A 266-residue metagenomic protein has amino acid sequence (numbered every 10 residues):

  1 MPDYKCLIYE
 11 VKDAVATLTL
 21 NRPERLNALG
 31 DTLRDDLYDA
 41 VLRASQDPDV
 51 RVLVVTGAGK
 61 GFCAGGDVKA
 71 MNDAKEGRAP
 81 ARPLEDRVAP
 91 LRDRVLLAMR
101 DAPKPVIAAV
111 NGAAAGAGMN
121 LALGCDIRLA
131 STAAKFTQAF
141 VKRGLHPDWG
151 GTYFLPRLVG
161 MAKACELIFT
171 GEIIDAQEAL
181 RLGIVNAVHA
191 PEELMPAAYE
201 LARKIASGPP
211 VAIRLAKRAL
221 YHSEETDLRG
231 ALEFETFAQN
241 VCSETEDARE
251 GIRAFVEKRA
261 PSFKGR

Functional and structural regions predicted by a protein language model:
M1-A58, L97: Conserved CoA-thioester-binding segment of acyl-CoA-metabolizing enzymes
N21, G66, N111: Histidine-centered beta-alpha loop that forms part of the nucleotide-sugar donor binding/catalytic region in diverse
P23, D47, A74, P90 (+3 more regions): Generic structural signal for alpha-helix termini and adjacent loop/cap motifs
D31, L97-I213, R229, T236-T245 (+3 more regions): Crotonase-fold acyl-CoA enzyme core
L42, G57-A98, A114, G144 (+1 more regions): Glycine- (often His-adjacent) and acidic-residue-rich active-site loop that binds/positions the CoA thioester
K217-T226: Short, charged, surface-exposed hinge/linker loops at domain edges that act as mobile lids or interdomain connectors
